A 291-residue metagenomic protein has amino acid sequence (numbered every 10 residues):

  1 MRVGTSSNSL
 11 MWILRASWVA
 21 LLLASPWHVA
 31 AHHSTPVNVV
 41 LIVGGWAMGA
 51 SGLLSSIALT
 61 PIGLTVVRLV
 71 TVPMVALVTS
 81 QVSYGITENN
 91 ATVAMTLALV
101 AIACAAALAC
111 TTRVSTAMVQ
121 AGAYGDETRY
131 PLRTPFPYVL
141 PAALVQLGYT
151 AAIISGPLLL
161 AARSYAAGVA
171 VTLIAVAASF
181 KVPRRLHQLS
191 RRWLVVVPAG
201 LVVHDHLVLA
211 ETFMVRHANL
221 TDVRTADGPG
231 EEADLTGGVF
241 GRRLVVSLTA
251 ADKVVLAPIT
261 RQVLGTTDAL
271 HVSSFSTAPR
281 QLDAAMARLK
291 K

Functional and structural regions predicted by a protein language model:
M1-A91: Membrane-anchoring hydrophobic segments
M1-M11, T92-I153: N-terminal membrane-targeting/pre-transmembrane regions
L41-M48, A94-A103, G168-A177: Hydrophobic core segments of alpha-helical transmembrane domains in multi-pass membrane proteins
S83, S247-K291: Terminal and domain-flanking low-complexity segments
A121-V195: Anionic N-terminal interaction surfaces
R192-H204: Polybasic phosphoinositide-binding surfaces of eukaryotic membrane-targeting domains
L201-V203, T212-G230: Phosphoinositide-dependent membrane-docking surfaces
E231-L256: Short, surface-exposed polybasic-and-hydrophobic patches located at secondary-structure transitions
